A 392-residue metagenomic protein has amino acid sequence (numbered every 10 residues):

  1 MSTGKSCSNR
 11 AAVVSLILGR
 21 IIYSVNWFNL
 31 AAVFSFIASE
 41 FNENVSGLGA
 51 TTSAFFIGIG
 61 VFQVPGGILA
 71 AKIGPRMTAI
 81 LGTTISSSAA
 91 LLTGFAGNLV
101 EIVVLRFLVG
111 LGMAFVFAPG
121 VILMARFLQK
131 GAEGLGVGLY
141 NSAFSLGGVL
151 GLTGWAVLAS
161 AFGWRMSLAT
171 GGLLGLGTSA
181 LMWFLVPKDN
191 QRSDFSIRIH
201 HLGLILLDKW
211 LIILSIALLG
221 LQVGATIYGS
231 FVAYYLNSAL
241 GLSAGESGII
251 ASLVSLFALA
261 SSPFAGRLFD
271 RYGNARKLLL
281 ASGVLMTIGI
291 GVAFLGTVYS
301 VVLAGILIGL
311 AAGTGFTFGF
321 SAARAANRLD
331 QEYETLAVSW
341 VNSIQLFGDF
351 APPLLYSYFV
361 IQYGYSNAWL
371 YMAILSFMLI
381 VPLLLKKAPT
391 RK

Functional and structural regions predicted by a protein language model:
S2-S6, P187-L214: Juxtamembrane intracellular "pre-TM" segments in multi-pass secondary transporters
L30-A31, W210-S252: Extracytoplasmic gate region of multi-pass secondary transporters
Q63-G74, S262-G273: Helix-to-loop junctions at the C-terminal end of transmembrane segments in multipass secondary transporters
K72-G82, D270-G283: Cytoplasmic membrane-interface "Motif A"-like loop-to-helix N-cap segments of 12-TM Major Facilitator Superfamily
L105-F144: Cytoplasmic helix-loop-helix junction between adjacent transmembrane helices in 12-TM secondary transporters
L139-V186: Helix-loop-helix hairpin linking two adjacent transmembrane segments in secondary transporters
A275-G319: C-terminal transmembrane helical hairpin of 12-TM major facilitator-type secondary transporters
Q331-Y363: A late C-terminal transmembrane helix in Major Facilitator Superfamily
